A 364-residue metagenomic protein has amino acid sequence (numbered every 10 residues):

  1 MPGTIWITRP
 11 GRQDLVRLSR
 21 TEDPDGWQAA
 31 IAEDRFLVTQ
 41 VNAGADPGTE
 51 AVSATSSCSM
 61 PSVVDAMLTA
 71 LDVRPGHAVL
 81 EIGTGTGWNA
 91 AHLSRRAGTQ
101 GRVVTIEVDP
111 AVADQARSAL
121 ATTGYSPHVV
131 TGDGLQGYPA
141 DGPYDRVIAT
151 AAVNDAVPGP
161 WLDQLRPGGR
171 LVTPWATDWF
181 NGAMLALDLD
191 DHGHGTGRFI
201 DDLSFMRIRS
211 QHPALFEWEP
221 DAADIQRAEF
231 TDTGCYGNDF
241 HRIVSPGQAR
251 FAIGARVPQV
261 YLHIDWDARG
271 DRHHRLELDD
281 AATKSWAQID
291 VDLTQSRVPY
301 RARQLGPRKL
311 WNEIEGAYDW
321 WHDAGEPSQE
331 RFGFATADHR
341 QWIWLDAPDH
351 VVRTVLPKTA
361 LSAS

Functional and structural regions predicted by a protein language model:
M1-L80, T84, N89, V112 (+2 more regions): Class I SAM-dependent transferase core
R9, G98, T177, D190 (+1 more regions): Acidic surface patches and DE-rich sequence motifs
L18-S19, G197-L203, T283-L293: Short amphipathic beta-strand/extended segments with alternating polar/hydrophobic composition
V52-V172, T177-W179: Conserved nucleotide-cofactor-binding alpha/beta core module
L71, L187-L189, I289-V291: Short beta-strand elements
I148-H273, V355-A363: Class I SAM-binding transferase module
R242, A255-R303: Long low-complexity, intrinsically disordered regions
D280-S364: C-terminal target-recognition/interaction regions appended to catalytic cores
